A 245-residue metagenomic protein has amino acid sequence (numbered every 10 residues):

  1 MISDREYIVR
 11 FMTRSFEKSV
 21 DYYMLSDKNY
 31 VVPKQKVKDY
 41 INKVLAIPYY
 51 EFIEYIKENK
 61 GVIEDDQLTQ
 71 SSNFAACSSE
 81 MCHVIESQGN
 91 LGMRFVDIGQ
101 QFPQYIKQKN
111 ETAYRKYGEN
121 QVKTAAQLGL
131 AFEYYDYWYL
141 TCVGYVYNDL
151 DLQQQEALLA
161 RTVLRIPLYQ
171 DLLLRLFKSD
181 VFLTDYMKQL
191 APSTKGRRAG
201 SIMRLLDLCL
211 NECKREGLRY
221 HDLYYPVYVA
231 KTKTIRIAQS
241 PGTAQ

Functional and structural regions predicted by a protein language model:
M1-I2, E80: Short, charged, amphipathic alpha-helix that recurs within catalytic cores of restriction-modification and other
I2-D27: Mixed-charge intrinsically disordered linker/loop segments at interdomain junctions
D21, S26-N29, P33-Q245: Donor-sugar nucleotide-binding helix/loop cap in glycosyltransferases
